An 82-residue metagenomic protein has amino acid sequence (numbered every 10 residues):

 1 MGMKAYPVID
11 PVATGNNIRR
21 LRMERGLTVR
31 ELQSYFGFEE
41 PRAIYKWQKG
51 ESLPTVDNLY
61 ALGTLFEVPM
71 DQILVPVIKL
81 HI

Functional and structural regions predicted by a protein language model:
M1-E24: A short, Lys/Arg-rich alpha-helix, primarily the initiator
G2-V8, T64, Q72-I82: Short, charged recognition helix plus adjacent turn of helix-turn-helix-like nucleic-acid-binding domains
N16, G26-L27, E39, P54-D57: Residue-level signal for the short linker/turn that defines the boundary of a DNA-recognition helix
R19, R30, Y60: Residues within the helices of the helix-turn-helix
R22, Q33, G63: The alpha-helix within a helix-turn-helix
M23, G37, K49-E51, I78: Residue-level detection of the helix-turn-helix DNA-binding "recognition helix"
G26-K46: Short alpha-helical DNA-recognition segment
G50-T64, L80: Short, basic-rich loop-to-helix N-cap that marks the start of a DNA-contacting helix
